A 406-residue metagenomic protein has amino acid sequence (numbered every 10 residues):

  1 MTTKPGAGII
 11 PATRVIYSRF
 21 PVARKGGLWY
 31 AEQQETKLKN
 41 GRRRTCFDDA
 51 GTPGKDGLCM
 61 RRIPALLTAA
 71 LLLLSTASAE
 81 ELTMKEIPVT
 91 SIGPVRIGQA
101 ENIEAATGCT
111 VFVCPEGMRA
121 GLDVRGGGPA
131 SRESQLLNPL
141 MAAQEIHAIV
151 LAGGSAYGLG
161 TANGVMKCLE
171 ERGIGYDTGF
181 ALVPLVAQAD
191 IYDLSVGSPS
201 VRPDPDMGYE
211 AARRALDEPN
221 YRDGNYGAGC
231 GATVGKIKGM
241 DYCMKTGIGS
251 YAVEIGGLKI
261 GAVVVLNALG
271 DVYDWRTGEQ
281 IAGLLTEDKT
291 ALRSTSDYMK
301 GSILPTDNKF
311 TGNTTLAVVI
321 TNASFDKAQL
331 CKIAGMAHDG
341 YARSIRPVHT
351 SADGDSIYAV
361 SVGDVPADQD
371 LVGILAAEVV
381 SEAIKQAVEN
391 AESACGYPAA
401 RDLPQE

Functional and structural regions predicted by a protein language model:
P5-G26, K37-A50, D56-G57: Positively charged N-terminal leader segments that act as targeting/secretion signals
I9, A79-E80: Intrinsically disordered, low-complexity Ser/Thr/Pro-rich tracts
R61-L67: Sec-dependent signal peptide recognition, specifically the positively charged N-region followed immediately by
L71-L72: Hydrophobic core
S75-A77: Classical Sec-dependent N-terminal signal peptides that target proteins to the secretory pathway
E81-E406: Alpha/propeptide regions of enzymes that mature by internal proteolysis
